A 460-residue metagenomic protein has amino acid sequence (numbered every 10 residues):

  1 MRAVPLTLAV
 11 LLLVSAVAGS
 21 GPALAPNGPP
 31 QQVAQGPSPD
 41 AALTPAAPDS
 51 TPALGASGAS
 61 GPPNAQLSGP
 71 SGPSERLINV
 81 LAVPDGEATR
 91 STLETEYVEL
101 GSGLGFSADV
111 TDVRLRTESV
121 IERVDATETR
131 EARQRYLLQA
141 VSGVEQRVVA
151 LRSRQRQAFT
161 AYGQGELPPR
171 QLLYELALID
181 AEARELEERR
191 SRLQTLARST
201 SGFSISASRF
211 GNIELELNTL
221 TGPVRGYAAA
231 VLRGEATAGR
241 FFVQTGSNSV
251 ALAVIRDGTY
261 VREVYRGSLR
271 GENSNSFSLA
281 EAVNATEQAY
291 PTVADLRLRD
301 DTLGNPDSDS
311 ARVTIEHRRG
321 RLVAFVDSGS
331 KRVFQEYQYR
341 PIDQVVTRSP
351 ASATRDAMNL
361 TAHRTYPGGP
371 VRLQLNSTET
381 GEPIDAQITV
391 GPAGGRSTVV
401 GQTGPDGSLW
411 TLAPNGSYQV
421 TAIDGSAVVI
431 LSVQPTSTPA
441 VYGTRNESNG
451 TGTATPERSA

Functional and structural regions predicted by a protein language model:
M1-D49, A53-A59, I179, L373 (+4 more regions): Hydrophobic alpha-helical segments
L77-L93, G101-R133: Short, charge-rich amphipathic alpha-helices with coiled-coil/heptad character
L178-A197: Amphipathic alpha-helical coiled-coil segments
T221-R340: A eukaryotic intrinsically disordered, low-complexity regulatory tract that is acidic and Ser/Pro-rich, enriched
P367-T378: Beta-strand-rich structural segments
E379-G394: Short, ordered, surface-exposed loop/turn motifs in non-cytosolic proteins
G416-V429: Short, aromatic- and glycine-rich surface loops/edge beta-strands on solvent-exposed regions
S426-N446: Edge beta-strands of extracellular beta-sandwich domains
